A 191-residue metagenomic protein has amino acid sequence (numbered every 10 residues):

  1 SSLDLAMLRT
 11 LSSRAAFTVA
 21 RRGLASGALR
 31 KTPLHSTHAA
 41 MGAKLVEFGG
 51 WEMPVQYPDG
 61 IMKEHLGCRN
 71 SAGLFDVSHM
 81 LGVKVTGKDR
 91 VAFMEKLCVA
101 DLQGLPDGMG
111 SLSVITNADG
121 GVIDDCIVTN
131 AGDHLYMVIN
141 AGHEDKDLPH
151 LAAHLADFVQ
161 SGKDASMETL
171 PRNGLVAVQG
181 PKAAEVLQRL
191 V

Functional and structural regions predicted by a protein language model:
D4-A20: N-terminal chloroplast transit peptides
A16-V191: Basic, glycine/lysine-rich polyanion-binding surfaces/domains
